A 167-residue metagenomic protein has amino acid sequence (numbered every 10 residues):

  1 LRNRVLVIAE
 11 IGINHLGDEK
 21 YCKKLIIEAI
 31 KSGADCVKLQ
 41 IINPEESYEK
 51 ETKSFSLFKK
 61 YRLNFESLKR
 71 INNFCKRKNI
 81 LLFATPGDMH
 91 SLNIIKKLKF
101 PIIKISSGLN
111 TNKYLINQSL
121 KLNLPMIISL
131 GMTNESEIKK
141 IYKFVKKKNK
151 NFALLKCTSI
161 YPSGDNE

Functional and structural regions predicted by a protein language model:
L1-E167: Catalytic cores and adjacent flexible loops of soluble metabolic enzymes that perform enolate/carbanion chemistry on
